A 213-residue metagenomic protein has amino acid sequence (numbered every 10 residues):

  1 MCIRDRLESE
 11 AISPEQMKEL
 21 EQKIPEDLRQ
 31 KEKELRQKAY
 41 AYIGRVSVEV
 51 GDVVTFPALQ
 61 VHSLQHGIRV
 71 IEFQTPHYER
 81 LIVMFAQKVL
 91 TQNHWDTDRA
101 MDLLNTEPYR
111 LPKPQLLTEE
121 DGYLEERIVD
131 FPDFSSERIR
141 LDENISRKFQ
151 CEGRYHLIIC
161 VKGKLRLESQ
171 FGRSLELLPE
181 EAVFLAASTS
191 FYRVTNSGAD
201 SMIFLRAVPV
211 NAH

Functional and structural regions predicted by a protein language model:
R4-V50, Q60, Q65-K164, S169-Q170 (+2 more regions): Active-site region of the double-stranded beta-helix
I43-V54, Q170-T189: Short acidic-glycine-tyrosine-enriched beta hairpin
I159, G172-E176, A199: Beta-rich accessory regions
K164-R166, F191, S201: Structural motif
F184-A187, I203-A207: Long terminal accessory segments
V194-S197: Asparagine-centered strand-capping/turn motif at beta-strand->loop junctions
